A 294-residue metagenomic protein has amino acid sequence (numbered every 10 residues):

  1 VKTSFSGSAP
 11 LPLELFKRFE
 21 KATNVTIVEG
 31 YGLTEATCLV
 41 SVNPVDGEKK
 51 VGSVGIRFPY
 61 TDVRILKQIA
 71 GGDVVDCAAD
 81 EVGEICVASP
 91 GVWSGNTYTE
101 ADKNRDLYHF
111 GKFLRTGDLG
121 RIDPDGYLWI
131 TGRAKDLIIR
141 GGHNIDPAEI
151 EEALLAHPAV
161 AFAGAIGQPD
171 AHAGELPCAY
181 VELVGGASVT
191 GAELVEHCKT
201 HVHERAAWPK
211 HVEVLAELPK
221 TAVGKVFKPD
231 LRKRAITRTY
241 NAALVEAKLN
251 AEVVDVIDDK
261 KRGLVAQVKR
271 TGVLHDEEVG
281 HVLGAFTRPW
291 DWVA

Functional and structural regions predicted by a protein language model:
K2-S6, L11-G30, T34-L128, A134-L137 (+2 more regions): Conserved AMP-binding/adenylate-forming
T3, E84, A161-F162, H211: Residues at the N-termini of beta-strands
P12-L13, T26, C38, R57 (+5 more regions): Proline-centered helix-kink/hinge sites
K67, S89, G95, K103-D106 (+5 more regions): AMP-binding/adenylate-forming catalytic core of the ANL superfamily
H211-V223, V293-A294: Short proline/glycine- and acidic-rich turn/helix-capping motifs at secondary-structure junctions
